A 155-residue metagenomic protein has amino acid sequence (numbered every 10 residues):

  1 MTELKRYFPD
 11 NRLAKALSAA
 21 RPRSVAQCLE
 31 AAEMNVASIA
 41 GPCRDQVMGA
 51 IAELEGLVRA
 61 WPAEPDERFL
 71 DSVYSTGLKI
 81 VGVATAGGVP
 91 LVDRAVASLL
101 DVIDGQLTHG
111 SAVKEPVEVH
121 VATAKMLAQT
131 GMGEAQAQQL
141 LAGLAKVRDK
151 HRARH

Functional and structural regions predicted by a protein language model:
T2-R21, V121-H155: Structural secondary-structure packing elements that flank or coincide with functional cores
A19-E30: Short, charge-rich amphipathic alpha-helices with coiled-coil/heptad character
L29-D71: Long, amphipathic alpha-helical coiled-coil segments characteristic of histidine-phosphotransfer scaffolds
D45, E115-V117, T123: Structured alpha-helical
L54-P65, A84, I103-Q106, A128-G131: Secondary-structure edge/capping motif, primarily at the C-terminal ends of alpha-helices and the immediately following
R68-G105: Extended, amphipathic alpha-helices with heptad-repeat/coiled-coil or helix-bundle character that serve as
Q106-P116: Histidine phosphotransfer helical core of two-component systems
